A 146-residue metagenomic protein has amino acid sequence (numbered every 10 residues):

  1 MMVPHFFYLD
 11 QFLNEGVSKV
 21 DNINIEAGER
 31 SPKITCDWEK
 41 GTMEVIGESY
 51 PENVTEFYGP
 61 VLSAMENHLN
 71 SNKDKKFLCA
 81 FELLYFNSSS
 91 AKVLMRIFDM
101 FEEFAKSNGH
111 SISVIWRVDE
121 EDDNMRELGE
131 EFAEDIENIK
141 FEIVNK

Functional and structural regions predicted by a protein language model:
M1-K19: N-terminal amphipathic/basic-hydrophobic helices that include classical n-h-c signal peptides and signal-anchor
N22-L62: STAS-typified acidic loop motif
I25, E127-K146: A cross-taxonomic marker for long C-terminal extensions/tails that follow the last structured domain
C36-E39, N70-D74: Flexible, charged surface loops at secondary-structure boundaries
K40-E44, K75-A80: Glycine-rich, often proline-containing surface loops adjacent to acidic residues and nearby aromatics that form
E56, V61, L78-F132: Amphipathic alpha-helical interaction surfaces in cytosolic regulatory modules
S63-S71: Helix-loop module immediately N-terminal to the HCX5R catalytic loop in PTP-like cysteine phosphatase domains
D74, G109, I136-N138: Short, well-ordered coil/turn elements that cap or connect secondary structure elements
